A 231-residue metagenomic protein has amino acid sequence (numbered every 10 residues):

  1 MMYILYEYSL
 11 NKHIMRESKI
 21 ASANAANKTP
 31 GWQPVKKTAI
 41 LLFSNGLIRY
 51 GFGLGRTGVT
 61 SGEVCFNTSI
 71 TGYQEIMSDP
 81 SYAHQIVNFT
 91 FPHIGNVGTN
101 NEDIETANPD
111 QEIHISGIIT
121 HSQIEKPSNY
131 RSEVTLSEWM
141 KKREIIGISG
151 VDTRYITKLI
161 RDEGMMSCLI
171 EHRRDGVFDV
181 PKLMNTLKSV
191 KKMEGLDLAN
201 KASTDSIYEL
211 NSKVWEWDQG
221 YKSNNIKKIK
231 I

Functional and structural regions predicted by a protein language model:
M1-M2: Methionine residue identity
R16-K230: RNA-binding accessory domains that recognize and position tRNA/RNA substrates
